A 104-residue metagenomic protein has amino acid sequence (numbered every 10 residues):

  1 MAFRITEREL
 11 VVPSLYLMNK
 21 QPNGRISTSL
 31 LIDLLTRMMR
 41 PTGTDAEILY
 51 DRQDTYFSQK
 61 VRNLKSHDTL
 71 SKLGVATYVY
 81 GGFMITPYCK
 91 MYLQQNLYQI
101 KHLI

Functional and structural regions predicted by a protein language model:
A2-S29: Positively charged, polyanion-binding regions of nucleic-acid-associated proteins
R4-T6, T36-L64: Short, positively charged loop/turn segments that connect secondary-structure elements
T28, I32-T36: An amphipathic alpha-helix signature
D33, N63, M91: DNA-binding alpha-helical recognition surfaces that contact promoter or target DNA
D68-G81: A short, conserved structural fragment
Y88-I104: Short, amphipathic alpha-helical interaction segments positioned at domain boundaries
